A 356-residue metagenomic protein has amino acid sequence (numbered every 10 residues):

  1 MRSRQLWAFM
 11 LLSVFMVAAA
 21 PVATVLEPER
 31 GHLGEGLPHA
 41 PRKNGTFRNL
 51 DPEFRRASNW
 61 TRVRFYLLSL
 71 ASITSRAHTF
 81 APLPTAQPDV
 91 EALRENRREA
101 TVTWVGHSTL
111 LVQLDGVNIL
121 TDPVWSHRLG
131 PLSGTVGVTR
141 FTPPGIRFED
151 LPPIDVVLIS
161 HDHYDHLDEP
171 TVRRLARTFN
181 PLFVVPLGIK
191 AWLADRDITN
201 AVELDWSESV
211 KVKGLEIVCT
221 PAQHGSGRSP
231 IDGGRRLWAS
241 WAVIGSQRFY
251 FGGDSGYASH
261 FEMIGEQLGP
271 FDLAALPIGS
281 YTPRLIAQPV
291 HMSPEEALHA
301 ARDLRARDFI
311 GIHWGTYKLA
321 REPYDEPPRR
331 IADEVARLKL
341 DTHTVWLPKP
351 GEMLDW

Functional and structural regions predicted by a protein language model:
R4-D150, I244-G253, D272-G279, D333: Metallo-beta-lactamase
A20-G31, E35-G36, A40-D51, R140 (+5 more regions): Cap/insert and terminal regions of metallo-dependent hydrolase folds
R55, R62, G134-V184, N200 (+1 more regions): Active-site metal-binding motif and surrounding structural segment of the metallo-beta-lactamase
A77-E99, D150, V185-Q247, R330-E352 (+1 more regions): Metallo-beta-lactamase
W104, Y164, L204-S207, W238-W241 (+4 more regions): Tryptophan-centric aromatic hotspots in well-structured domains and transmembrane helices
T109-D115, K211-D272, Q288-E296: Catalytic core of the metallo-beta-lactamase
W125-P143, G225-G233, T282-H291, K318: Acidic/histidine-rich helix-loop elements that form or flank divalent-metal/phosphate-binding sites at the catalytic
P170-L175, R196-D197, H260-I264: A short acidic, amphipathic alpha-helical/loop segment
